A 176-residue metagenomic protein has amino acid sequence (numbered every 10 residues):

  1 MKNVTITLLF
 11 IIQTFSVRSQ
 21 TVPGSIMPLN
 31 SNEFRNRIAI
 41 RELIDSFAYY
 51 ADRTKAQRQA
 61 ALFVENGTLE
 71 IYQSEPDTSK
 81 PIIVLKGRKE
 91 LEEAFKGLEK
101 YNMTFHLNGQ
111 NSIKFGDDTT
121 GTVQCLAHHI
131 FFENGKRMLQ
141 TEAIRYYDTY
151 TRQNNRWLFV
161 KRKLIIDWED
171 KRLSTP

Functional and structural regions predicted by a protein language model:
M1-P23: Bacterial Sec-dependent N-terminal signal peptides
Q20-N32, G97-P176: A beta-strand edge to alpha-helix "cap/lid" segment located at domain peripheries
Q20-R53, Q57, A61-E65: Short, low-complexity N-terminal intrinsically disordered segments enriched in polar/charged residues
E33-N36, K80, V84, L139: Alpha-helix initiation/capping motif
S46, E90-E93, R145: Alpha-helical elements of Rossmann-like donor-binding domains used by nucleotide-donor carbohydrate transfer enzymes
A56-L126: A solvent-exposed, acidic/Ser-Thr-rich amphipathic alpha-helical stretch
